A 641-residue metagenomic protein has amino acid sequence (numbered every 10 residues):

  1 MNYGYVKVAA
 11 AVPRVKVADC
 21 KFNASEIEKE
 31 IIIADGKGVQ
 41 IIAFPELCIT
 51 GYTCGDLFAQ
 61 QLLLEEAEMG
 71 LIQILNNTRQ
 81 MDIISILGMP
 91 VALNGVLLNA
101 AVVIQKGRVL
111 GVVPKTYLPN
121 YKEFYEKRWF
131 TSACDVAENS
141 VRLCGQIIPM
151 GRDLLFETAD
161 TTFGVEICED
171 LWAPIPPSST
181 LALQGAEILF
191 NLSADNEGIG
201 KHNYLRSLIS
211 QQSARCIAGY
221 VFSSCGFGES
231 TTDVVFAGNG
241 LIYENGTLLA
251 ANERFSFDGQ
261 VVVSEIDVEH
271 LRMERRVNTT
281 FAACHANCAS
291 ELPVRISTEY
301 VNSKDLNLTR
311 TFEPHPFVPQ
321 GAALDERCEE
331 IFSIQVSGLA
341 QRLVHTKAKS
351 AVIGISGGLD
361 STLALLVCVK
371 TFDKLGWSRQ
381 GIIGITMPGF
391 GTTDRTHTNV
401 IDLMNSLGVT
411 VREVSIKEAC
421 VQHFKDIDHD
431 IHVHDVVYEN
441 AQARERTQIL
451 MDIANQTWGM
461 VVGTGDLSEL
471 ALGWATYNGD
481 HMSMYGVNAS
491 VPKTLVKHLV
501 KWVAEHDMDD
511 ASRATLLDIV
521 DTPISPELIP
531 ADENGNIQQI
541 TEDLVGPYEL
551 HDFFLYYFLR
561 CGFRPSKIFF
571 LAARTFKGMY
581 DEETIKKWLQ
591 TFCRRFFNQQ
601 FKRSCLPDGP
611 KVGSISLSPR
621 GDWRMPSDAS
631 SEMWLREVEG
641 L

Functional and structural regions predicted by a protein language model:
M1-G354, K370-R379, V411: Enzyme catalytic cores with a strong preference for nitrogen-chemistry domains
K7, N23, A159, C216-A218 (+5 more regions): ATP/NTP-dependent adenylation/nucleotidyl-transfer catalytic domains that generate, transfer, or process NMP-activated
